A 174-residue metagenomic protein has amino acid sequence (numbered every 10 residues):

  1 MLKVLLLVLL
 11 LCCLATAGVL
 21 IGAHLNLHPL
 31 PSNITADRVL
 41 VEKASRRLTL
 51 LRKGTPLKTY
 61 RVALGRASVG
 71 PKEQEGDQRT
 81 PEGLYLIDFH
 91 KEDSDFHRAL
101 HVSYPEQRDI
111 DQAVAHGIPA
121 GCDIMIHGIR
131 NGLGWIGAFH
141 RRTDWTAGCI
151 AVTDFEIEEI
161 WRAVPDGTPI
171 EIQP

Functional and structural regions predicted by a protein language model:
K3-L20: Hydrophobic membrane-insertion alpha-helices, especially the h-region of bacterial N-terminal signal peptides
A17-H28, Y60: Short, basic/low-complexity N-terminal boundary segments at the transition from targeting/disordered tails
L25-D37, K43-A44, L64-D88, Q107-Q112 (+3 more regions): N-terminal post-signal-peptidase region of extra-cytosolic proteins
R38, T59-R61, L84, D123 (+1 more regions): Well-ordered beta-strand positions in beta-sheet-rich domains
T55-A67: Short Gly/aromatic-enriched secondary-structure transition segments
F89-P174: Exported/periplasmic cell-wall-interacting domains
